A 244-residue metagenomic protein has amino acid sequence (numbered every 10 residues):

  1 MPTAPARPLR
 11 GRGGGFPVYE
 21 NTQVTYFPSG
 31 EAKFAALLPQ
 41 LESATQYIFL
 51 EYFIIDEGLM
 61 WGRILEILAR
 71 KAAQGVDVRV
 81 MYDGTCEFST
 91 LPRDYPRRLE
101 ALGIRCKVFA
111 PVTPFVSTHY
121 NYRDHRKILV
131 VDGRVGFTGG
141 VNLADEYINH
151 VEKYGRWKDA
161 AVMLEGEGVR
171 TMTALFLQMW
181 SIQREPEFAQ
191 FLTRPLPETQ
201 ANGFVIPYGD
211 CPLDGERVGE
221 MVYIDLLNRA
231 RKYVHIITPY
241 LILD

Functional and structural regions predicted by a protein language model:
M1-D244: Charged, low-complexity intrinsically disordered terminal segments
